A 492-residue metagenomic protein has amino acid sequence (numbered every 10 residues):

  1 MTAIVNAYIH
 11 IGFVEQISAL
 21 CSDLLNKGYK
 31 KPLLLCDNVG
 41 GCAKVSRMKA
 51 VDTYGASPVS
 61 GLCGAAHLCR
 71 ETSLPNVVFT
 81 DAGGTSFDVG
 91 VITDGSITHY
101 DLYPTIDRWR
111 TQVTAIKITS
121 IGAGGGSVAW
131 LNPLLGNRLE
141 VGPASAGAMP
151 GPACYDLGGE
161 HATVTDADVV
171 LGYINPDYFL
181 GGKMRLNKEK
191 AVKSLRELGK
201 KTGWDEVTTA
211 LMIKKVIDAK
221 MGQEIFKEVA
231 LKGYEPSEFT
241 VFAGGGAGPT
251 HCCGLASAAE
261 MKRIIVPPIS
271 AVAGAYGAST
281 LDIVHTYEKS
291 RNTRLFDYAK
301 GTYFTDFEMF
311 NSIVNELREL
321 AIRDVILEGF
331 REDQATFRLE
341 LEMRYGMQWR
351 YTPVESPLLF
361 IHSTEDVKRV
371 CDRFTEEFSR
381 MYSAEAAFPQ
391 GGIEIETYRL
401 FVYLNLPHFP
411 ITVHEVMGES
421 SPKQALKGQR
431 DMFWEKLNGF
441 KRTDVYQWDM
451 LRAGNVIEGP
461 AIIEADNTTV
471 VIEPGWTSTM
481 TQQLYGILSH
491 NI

Functional and structural regions predicted by a protein language model:
M1-P58, M149-L198: Gly/Ser/Thr-rich active-site cleft segment
I4, E15-Y54, T72-N76, T93-D101 (+9 more regions): N-terminal glycine/serine-rich phosphate-binding loop of ATP-dependent small-molecule kinases, especially carbohydrate
E15-S18, S22, S60-C63, H67 (+3 more regions): Short, contiguous clusters of charged residues that form electrostatic/catalytic patches at enzyme active sites, used
V45, K49-A56, S60-G172, C253-L295: Glycine-rich phosphate-binding loop of actin/hexokinase-like ATP-binding domains
G55, F242-A243: Short, flexible loop segments at the rims of nucleotide/cofactor-binding pockets, characterized by
L74, G84, G124, G136 (+6 more regions): C-terminal, non-catalytic interaction/recognition modules in large multi-subunit enzymes and RNPs
